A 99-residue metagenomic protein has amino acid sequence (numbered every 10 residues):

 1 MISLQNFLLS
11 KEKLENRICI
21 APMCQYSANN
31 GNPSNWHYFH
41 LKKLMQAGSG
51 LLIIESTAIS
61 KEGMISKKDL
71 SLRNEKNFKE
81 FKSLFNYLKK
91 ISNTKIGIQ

Functional and structural regions predicted by a protein language model:
M1-Q99: Flavin-dependent oxidoreductase catalytic cores
